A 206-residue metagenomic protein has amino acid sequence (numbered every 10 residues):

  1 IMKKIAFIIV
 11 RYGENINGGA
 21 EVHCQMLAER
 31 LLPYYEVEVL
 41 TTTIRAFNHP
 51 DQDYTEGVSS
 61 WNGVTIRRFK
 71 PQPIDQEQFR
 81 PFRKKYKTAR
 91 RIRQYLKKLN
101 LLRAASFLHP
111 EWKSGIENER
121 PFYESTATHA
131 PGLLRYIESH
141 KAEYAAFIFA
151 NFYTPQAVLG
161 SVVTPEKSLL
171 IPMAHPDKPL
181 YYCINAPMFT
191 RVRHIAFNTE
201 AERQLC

Functional and structural regions predicted by a protein language model:
M2-P71, A142: N-terminal subdomain of nucleotide-sugar transferases
A20, T42, F149-A150, F197-T199: Replace "coordinates the UDP/GDP/TDP-sugar" with "coordinates nucleotide-activated sugar donors
R45, Y153, A201-R203: Alpha-helix capping/helix-boundary segments
R45-T128, G132-I137: A conserved catalytic-core segment of Leloir-type glycosyltransferases
T126, F149-T154: Short His-centered aromatic/hydrophobic patch
V162-V163, N185-R191, R203-C206: Helix-loop-beta element that forms the nucleotide-linked donor phosphate-binding surface in glycosyltransferases
L169-M173, K178-R193: A conserved, positively charged/aromatic
P176, R193-C206: A short, active-site helix/loop in glycosyltransferases that binds the activated sugar's phosphate group
